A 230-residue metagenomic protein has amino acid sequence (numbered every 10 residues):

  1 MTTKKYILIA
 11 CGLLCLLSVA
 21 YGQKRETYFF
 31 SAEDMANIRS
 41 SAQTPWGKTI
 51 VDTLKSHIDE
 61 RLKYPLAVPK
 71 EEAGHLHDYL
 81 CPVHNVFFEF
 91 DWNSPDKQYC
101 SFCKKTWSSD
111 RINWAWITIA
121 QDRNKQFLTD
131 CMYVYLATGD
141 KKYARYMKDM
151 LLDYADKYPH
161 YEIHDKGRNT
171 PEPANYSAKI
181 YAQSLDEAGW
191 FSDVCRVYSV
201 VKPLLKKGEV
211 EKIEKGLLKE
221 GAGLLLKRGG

Functional and structural regions predicted by a protein language model:
M1-L8: Bacterial N-terminal signal peptides that target proteins for export
I9-S18: Bacterial N-terminal signal peptides
Y21-G230: Extracellular glycan-targeting catalytic surfaces
